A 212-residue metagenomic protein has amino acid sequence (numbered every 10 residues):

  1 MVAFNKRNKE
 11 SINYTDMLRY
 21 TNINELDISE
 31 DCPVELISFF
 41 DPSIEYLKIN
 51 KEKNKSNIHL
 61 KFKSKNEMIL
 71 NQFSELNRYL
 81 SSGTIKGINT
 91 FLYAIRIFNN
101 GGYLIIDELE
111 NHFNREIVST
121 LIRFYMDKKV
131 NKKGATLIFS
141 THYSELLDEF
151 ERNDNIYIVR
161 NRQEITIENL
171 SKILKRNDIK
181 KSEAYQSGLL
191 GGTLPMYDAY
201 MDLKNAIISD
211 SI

Functional and structural regions predicted by a protein language model:
M1-F91, N99, G188-G192, M196: Phosphate-coordinating catalytic segments in nucleotide- and nucleic-acid-processing enzymes
F62-S64, T120-I212: C-terminal lobe/lid and adjacent interdomain/linker elements of RecA-like ASCE P-loop ATPase modules
F91, V118-S119: Conserved strand-to-helix beginnings and helix N-cap segments that scaffold or border functional pockets
Y93-R96, D127: Conserved helix-loop functional segments at active or binding sites
I97-N99, K132: Flexible, charged surface loops at secondary-structure boundaries
Y103-L104: Hydrophobic "anchor" residues on beta-strands that sit immediately upstream of conserved functional sites
D107-L109: Walker B catalytic acidic pair
N111-R115: Conserved D-loop-proximal element of ABC-family nucleotide-binding domains
